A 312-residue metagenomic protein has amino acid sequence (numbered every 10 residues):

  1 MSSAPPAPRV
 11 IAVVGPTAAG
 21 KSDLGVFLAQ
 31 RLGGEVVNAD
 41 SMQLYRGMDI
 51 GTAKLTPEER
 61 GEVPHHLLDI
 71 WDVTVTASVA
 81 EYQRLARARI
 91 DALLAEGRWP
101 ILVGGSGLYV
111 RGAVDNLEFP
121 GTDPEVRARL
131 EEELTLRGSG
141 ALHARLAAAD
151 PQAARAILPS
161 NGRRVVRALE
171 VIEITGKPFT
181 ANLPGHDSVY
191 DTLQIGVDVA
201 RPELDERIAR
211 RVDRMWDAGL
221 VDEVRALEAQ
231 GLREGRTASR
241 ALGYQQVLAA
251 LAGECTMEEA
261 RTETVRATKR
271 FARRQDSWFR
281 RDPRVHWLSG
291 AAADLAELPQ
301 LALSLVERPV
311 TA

Functional and structural regions predicted by a protein language model:
M1-A312: Phosphate/pyrophosphate-binding catalytic cores of soluble transferases and nucleic-acid-acting enzymes
